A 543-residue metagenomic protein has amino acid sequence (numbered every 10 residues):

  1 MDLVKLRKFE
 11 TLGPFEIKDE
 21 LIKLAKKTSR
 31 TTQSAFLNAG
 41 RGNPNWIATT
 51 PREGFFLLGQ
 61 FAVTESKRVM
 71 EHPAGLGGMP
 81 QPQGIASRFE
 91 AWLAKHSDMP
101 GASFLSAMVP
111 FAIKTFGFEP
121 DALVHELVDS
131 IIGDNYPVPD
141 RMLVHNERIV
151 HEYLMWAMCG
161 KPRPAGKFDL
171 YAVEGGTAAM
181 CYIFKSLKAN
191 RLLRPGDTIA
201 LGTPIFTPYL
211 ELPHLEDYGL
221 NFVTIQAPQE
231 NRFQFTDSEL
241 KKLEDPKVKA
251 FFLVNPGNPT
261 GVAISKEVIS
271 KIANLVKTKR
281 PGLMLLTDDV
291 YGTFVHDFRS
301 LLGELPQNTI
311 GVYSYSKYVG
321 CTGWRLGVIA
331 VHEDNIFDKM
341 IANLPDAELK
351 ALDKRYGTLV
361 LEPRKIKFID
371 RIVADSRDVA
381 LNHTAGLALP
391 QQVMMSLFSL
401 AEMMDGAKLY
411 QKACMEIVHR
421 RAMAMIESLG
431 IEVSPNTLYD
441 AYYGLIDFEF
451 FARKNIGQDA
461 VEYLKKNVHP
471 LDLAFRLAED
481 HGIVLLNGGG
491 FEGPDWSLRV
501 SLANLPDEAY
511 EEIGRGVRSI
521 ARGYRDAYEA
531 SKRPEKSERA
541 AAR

Functional and structural regions predicted by a protein language model:
D2-R141, L381-N382, A503: N-terminal "arm"/small-domain region of PLP-dependent enzymes with the aminotransferase-like
L6-E10, T49-F55, N135-V138, P228-F235 (+3 more regions): Short, flexible/disordered intra-domain loops and linkers
G40, W46, H419, Y442-K466 (+1 more regions): Conserved PLP-binding active-site segment of the aspartate aminotransferase-like
G42-I47, T177-A179, I205-T207, P256-P259 (+8 more regions): Short, solvent-exposed loop/turn segments at secondary-structure junctions
N45, L302-K367: Active-site PLP attachment segment
M70, L76-G282, G292-P306, I310 (+4 more regions): Conserved core of the PLP fold type I
K350-I417, M423-M425: Structural motif of enzymes handling amino- and sulfur-group chemistry
V393-M395, A401, K408-I426, V433-V461: Conserved glycine-rich beta-strand-loop-beta hairpin in the small C-terminal domain of fold type I
